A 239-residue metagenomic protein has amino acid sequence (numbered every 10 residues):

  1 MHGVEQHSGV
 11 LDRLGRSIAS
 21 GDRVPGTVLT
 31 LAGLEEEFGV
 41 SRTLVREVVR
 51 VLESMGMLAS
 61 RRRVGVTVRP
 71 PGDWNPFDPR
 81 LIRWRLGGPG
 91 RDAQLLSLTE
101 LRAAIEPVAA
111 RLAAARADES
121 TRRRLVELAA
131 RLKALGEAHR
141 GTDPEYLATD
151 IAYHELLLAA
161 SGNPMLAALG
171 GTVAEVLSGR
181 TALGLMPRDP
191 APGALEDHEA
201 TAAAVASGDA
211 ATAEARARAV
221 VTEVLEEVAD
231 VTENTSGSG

Functional and structural regions predicted by a protein language model:
M1-A104, R111, T235: Short linear motifs at protein or domain termini
G3-H7, D150, A194: Conserved donor sugar-nucleotide recognition element shared by glycan-biosynthetic enzymes
L98-A182, L195-A200, T212-E227: Conserved amphipathic alpha-helical segments that form helical-bundle/coiled-coil interaction surfaces
M186-P187: Membrane interfacial helix motifs at helix-loop boundaries and amphipathic/re-entrant anchors
E233-G239: …primarily DNA-binding HTH/wHTH and HhH modules…
